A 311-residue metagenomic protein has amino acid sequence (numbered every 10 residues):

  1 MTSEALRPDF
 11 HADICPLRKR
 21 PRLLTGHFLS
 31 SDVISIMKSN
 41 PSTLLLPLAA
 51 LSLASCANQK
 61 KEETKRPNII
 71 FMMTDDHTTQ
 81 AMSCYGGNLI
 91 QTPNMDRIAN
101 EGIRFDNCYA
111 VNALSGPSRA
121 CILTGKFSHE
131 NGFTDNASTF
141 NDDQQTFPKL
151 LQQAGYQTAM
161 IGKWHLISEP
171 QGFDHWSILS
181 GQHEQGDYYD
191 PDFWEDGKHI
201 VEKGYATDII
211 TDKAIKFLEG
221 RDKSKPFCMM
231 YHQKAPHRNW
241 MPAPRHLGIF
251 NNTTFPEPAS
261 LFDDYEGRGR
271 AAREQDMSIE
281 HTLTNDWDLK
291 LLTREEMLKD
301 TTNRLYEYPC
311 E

Functional and structural regions predicted by a protein language model:
R7, R18-R22: Basic polycationic patches enriched in arginine
K38-P41, L46-S52, C56-E311: Formylglycine-dependent sulfatase
